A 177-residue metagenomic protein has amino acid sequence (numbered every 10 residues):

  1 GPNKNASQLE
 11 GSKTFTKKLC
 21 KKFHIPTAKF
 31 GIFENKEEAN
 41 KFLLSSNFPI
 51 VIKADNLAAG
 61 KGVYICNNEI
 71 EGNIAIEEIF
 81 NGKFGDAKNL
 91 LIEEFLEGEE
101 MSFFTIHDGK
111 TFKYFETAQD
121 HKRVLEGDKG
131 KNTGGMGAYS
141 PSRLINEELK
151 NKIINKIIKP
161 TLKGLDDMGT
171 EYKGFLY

Functional and structural regions predicted by a protein language model:
G1-G11, H24-E34: A short, GP-enriched loop/loop-strand-helix hinge that lies immediately N-terminal to, or at the N-terminal rim
K4-A6, T16, A39, E71: Catalytic-core regions of core metabolic enzymes, especially those transforming organic acids/acyl-group intermediates
N5-E10, A58-A59, K122-V124: Short gly/pro/ser/thr-enriched loop/turn and capping motifs at secondary-structure boundaries
N47-N68: Conserved anion/nucleotide-ligand pocket segment
V63-Y177: Internal nucleotide-binding/catalytic subdomain
